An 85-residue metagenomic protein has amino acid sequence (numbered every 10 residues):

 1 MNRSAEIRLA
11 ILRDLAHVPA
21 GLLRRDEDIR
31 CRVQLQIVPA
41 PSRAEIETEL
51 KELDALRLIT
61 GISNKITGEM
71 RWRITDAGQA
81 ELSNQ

Functional and structural regions predicted by a protein language model:
M1-L23: Short alpha-helical segments that sit at the start of domains
D14-V18, Q36, T60: Alpha-helix C-capping/helix-to-loop hinge sites
G21-Q34: Short acidic, hydrophobic short linear motifs in intrinsically disordered regions
P39-L56: Short amphipathic alpha-helical interaction segments
D54-N64: A short, conserved structural fragment
I66-I74: Minor-groove-contacting beta-hairpin "wing" of winged helix-turn-helix DNA-binding domains
D76-Q85: Short, amphipathic alpha-helical interaction segments positioned at domain boundaries
